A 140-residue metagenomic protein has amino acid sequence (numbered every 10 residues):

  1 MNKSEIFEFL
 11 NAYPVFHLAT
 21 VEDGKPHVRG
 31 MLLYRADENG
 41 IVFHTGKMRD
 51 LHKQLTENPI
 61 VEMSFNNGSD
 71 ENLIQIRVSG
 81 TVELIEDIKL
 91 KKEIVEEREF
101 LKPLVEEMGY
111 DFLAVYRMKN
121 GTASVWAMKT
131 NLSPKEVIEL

Functional and structural regions predicted by a protein language model:
M1-K3, T45-L51, E99-L101: Charged, amphipathic alpha-helical segments
E8-D23, V61-F65: A short, Trp-centered hydrophobic/proline-enriched beta-strand micro-motif
A12-F16, D37-N39, E57-V61, N72-G80 (+1 more regions): A generic structural signal for short beta-strands and their flanking turns/coil linkers
V15, V28-M31: Short glycine-rich loop/turn motifs
H17, G40-V42, S124: General beta-strand recognition
D23-K25, D70-N72, W126: Short glycine/serine/proline-enriched coil/turn segments at secondary-structure junctions
Y34-E71: A short mixed-secondary-structure module that forms the rim of ligand-binding clefts
I76-L140: Charged, gly/pro-rich active-site loop segments
